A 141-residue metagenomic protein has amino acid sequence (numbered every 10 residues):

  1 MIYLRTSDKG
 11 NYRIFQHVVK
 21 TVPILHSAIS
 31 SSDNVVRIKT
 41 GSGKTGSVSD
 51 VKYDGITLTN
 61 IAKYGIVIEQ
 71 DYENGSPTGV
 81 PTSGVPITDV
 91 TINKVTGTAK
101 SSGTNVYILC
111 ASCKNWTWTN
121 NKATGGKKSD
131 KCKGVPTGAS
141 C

Functional and structural regions predicted by a protein language model:
M1-C141: Extracellular/periplasmic carbohydrate-active domains that bind, remodel, or depolymerize complex polysaccharides
